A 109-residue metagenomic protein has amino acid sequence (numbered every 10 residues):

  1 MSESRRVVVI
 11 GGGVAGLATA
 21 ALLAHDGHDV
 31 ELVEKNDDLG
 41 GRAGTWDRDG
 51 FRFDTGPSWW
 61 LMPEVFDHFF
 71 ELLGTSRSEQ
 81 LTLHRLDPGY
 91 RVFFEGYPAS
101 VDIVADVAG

Functional and structural regions predicted by a protein language model:
M1-E3: Basic/polar N-terminal segments that are highly enriched at the extreme N-terminus, encompassing both cleavable
R5-L32: N-terminal Rossmann-like FAD-binding beta1-loop-alpha1 element of flavoenzymes
I10-G13, K35, G56, M62: A secondary-structure boundary/capping signal
A24-D49: Glycine-rich FAD pyrophosphate-binding loop
F51-E64, R77-G109: Dinucleotide-binding Rossmann-like beta1-alpha1 core, especially the glycine-rich loop that anchors the ADP
F70: Beta-rich carbohydrate-recognition and catalytic domains
